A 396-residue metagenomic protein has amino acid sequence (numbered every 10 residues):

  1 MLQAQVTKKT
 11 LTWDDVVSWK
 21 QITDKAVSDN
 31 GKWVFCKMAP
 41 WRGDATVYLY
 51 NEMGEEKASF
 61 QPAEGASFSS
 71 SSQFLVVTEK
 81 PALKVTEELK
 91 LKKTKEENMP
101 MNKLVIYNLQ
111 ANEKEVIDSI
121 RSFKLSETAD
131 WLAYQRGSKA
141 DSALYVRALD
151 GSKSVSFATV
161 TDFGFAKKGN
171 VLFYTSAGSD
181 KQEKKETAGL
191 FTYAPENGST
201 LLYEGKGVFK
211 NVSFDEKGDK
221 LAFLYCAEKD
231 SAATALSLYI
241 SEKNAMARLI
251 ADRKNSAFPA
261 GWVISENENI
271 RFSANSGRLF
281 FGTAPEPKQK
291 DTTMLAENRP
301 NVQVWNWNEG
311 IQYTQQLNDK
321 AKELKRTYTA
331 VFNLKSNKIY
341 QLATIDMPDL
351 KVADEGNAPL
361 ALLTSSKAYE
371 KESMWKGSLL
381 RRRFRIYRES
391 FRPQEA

Functional and structural regions predicted by a protein language model:
A4-A396: Beta-propeller folds
